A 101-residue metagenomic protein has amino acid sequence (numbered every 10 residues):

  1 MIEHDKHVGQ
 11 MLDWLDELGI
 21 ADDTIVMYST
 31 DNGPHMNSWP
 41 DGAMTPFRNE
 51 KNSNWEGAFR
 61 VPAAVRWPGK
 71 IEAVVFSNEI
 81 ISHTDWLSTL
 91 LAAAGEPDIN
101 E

Functional and structural regions predicted by a protein language model:
M1-E3, I80: Catalytic nucleophile-loop/oxyanion-hole region of alpha/beta-hydrolase and closely related hydrolase-like folds
E3-W39: Metal-dependent active-site segment of extracytoplasmic phospho-/sulfohydrolases and closely related
G9-L18, A43-E101: Substrate-binding rim/cap in mid-to-C-terminal beta-strand-loop elements of soluble/periplasmic
